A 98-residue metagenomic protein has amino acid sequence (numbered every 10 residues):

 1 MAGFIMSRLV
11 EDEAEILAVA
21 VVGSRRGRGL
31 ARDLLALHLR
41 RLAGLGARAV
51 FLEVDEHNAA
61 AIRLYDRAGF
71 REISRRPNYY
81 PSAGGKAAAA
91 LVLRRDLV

Functional and structural regions predicted by a protein language model:
M1-R28, R32-L45, R94-V98: Acetyl-CoA-dependent GNAT
V10, F51-E53, R71-V92: Conserved catalytic-core motifs of GNAT/GCN5-like acyltransferases
V21, D55-E56: Short amphipathic helical patch at the helix-1/turn junction of helix-turn-helix
L30, A47-V50, F70: Short phosphate-binding/catalytic loops that engage adenosine nucleotides
A31, L35, H57-A61, N78-G84: Short glycine/proline-centered loop/turn elements that form peptide/ligand docking sites
L45, R63, R67-A68: Structural motif
